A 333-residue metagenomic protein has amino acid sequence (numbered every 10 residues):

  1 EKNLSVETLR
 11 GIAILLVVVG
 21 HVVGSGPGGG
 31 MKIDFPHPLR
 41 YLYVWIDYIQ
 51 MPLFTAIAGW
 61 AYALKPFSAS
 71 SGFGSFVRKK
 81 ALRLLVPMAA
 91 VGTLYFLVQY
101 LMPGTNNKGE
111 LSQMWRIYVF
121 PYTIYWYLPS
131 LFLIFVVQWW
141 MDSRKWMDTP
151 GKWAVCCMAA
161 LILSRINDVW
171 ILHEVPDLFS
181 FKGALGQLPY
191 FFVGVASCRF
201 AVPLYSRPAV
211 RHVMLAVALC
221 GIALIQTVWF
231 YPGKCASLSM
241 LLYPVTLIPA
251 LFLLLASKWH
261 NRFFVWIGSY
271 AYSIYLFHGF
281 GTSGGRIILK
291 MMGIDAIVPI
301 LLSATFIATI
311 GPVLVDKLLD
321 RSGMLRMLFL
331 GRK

Functional and structural regions predicted by a protein language model:
E1-L163, M291-K333: Membrane-cytosol interface segments of multi-pass membrane proteins, especially ER/Golgi lipid-handling enzymes
P27-M31, Y100-T105, I166-V175, L224-K234 (+1 more regions): Juxtamembrane "helix-exit" motif on the non-cytosolic side of transmembrane helices
L39-M51, W115-P129, D168-Y190, L224-A250 (+1 more regions): Interfacial loop-to-helix transition and helix-capping segments at the boundaries of transmembrane helices
W60-L64, I134-S143, Q187-P203, L247-N261 (+2 more regions): Hydrophobic transmembrane alpha-helices
I117-Y118, M141-C235: Aromatic-enriched alpha-helical transmembrane segments of multi-pass intramembrane proteins
L185, P203-V265, S283, I288 (+1 more regions): Alpha-helical transmembrane segments and terminal signal-anchor/GPI-anchor hydrophobic tails, characterized by long
I267, H278, L319: Hydrophobic, well-ordered secondary-structure elements that form the walls of internal hydrophobic environments
Y270-S283: Hydrophobic alpha-helical membrane segments
